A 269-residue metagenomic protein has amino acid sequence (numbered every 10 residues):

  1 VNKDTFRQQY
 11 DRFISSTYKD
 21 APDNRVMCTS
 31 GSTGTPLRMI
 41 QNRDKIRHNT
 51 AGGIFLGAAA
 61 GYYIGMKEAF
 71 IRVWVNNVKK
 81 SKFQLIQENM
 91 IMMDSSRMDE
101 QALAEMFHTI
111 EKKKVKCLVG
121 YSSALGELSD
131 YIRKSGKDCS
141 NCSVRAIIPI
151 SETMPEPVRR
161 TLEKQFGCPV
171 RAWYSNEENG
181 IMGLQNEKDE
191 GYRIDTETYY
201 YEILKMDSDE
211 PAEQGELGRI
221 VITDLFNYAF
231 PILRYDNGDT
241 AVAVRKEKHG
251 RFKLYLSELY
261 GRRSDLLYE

Functional and structural regions predicted by a protein language model:
V1-C28, G34-T50, I54-G65, W74 (+6 more regions): Nucleotide 5′-phosphate-binding alpha/beta core
K19-D20, T29, K164, L225: Short hydrophobic/aromatic segments of transmembrane alpha-helices and their interfaces
M27-C28, F83, L256-L259: Short, flexible, solvent-exposed loop/turn segments with mixed acidic/basic and small polar residues
P36, N76-V78, N227-F230: Short, acidic Gly/Pro/Ser/Thr-rich loop/turn segments
I54-R97: Conserved AMP-binding loop of ANL adenylate-forming enzymes
Q87-E269: Active-site glycine/GP-rich loop and adjacent strand/helix microenvironment that borders small-molecule binding pockets
